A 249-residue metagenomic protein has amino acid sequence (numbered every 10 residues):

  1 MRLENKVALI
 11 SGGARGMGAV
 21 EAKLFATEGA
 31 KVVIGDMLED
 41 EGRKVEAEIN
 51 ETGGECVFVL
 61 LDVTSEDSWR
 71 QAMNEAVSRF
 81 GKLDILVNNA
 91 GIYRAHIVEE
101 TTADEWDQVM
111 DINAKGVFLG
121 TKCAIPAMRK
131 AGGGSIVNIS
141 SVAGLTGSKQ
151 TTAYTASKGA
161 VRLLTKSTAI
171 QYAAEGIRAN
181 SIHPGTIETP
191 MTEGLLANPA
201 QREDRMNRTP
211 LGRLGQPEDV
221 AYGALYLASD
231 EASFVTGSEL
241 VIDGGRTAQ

Functional and structural regions predicted by a protein language model:
E4-V33: Canonical Rossmann dinucleotide-binding motif of NAD(H)/NADP(H)-dependent dehydrogenases/reductases, specifically
H96-E99, T146-T152, A174-E175, G212 (+2 more regions): Active-site loop immediately N-terminal to the catalytic Tyr-X3-Lys motif of short-chain dehydrogenase/reductase
I97-V98, T102-D107, R205: Substrate-binding pocket helix/loop in short-chain dehydrogenase/reductase
T121, S157, T165: Active-site helix of classical SDR
P126, I170-A174, S233: Alpha-helical segment proximal to the catalytic Tyr-Lys
S141: Residue(s) in the substrate-gating loop at a strand-loop-helix junction that position the organic substrate next
T146-K149, A224-L225, T236-Q249: Short C-terminal tail/terminal secondary-structure segment of NAD(P)H-dependent dehydrogenase/reductase domains
